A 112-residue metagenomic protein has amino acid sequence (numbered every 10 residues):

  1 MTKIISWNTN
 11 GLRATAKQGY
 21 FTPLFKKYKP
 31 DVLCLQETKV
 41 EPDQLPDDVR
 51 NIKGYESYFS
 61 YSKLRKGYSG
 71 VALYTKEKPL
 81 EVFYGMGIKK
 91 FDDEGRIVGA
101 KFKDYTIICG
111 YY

Functional and structural regions predicted by a protein language model:
M1-I52, K63-Y68: N-terminal, active-site-proximal structural segment of metallo-dependent hydrolase catalytic domains
K39, D47-Y112: Structured beta-strand-rich core segments of catalytic domains in phosphoester-bond hydrolases
